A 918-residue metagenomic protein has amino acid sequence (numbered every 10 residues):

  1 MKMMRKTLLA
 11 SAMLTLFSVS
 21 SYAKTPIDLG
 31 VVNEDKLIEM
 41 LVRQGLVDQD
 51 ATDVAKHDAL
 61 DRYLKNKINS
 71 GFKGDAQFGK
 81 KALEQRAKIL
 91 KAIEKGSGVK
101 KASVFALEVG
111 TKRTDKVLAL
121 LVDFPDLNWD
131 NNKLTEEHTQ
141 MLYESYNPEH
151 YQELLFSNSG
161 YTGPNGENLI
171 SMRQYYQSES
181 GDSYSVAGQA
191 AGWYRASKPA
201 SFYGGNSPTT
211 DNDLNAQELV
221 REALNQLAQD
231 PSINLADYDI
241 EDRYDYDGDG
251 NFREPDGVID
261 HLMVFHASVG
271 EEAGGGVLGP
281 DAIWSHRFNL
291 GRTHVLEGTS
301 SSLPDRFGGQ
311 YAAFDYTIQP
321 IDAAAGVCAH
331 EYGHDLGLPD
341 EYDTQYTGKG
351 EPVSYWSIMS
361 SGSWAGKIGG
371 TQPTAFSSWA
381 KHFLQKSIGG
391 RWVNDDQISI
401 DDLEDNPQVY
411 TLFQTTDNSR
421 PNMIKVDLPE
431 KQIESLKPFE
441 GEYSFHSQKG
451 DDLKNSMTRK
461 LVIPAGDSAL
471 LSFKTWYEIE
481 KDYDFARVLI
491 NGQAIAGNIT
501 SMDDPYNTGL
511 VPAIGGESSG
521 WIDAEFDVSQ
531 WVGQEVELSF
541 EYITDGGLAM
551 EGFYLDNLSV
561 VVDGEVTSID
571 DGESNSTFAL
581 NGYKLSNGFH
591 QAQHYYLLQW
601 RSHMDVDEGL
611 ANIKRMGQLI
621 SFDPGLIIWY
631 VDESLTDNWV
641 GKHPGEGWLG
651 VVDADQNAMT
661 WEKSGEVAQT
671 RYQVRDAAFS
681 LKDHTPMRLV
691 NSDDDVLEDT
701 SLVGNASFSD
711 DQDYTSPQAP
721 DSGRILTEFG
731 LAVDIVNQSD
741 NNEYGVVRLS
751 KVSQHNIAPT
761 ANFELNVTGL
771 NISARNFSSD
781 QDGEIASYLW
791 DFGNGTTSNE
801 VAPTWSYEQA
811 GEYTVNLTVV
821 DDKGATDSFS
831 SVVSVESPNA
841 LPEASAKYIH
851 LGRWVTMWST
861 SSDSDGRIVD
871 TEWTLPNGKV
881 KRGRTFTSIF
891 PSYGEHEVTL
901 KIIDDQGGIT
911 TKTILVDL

Functional and structural regions predicted by a protein language model:
M3-Y22: Gram-negative bacterial Sec-dependent N-terminal signal peptides
K24-L37, V42, D130-Y184, A190-W193 (+9 more regions): Non-catalytic C-terminal accessory/binding modules of secreted extracellular proteins
K24-W356, S360-A365, H590-Q593, V640: Active-site-proximal segment of zinc-dependent metalloprotease catalytic domains
A465, W476-F485, G546-A549, V606: Extended, low-complexity, turn-rich repeat/linker tracts enriched in Gly/Pro/Ser/Thr and Asp/Glu that occur
A469-Y477, V536-I543: Extracellular beta-strand-rich recognition modules
A513-E537, I543-D545: Short, surface-exposed tryptophan/glycine-enriched loops that mediate extracellular molecular recognition
E537, Q754-L918: Extracellular/lumenal mature domains of secreted and surface-exposed proteins
D545-V560: Extracellular carbohydrate recognition
